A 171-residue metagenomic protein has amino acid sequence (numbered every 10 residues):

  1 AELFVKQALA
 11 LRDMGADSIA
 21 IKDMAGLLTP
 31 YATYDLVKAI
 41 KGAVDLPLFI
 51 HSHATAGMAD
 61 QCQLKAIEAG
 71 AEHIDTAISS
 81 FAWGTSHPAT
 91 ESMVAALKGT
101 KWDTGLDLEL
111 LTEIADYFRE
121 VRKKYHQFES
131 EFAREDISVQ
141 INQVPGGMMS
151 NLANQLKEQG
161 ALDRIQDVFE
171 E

Functional and structural regions predicted by a protein language model:
A1-E171: Catalytic cores and adjacent flexible loops of soluble metabolic enzymes that perform enolate/carbanion chemistry on
